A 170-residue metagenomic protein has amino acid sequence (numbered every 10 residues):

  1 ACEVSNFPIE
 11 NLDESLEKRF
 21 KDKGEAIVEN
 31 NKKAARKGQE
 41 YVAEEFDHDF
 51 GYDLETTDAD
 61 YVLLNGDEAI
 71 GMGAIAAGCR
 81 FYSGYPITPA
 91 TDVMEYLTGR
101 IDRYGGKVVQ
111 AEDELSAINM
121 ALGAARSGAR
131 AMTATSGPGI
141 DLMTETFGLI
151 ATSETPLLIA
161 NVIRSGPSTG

Functional and structural regions predicted by a protein language model:
A1-G66: Aromatic-enriched
E17-F20, E44-D58, A74-C79, Y96-Y104 (+1 more regions): Gly-rich Lys/Arg/Thr-decorated short loops/hinges at beta-loop-alpha junctions or inter-strand turns that position
E29, R36, A69-M72, L115 (+1 more regions): A broad detector of short, well-ordered amphipathic alpha-helices that serve as recognition/interaction surfaces
K33, E40, A76, G123-R126: Charged/polar positions on well-ordered alpha helices
A43, G78-Y82, R126-R130: Charged, amphipathic alpha-helical interaction segments
D60-N65, A69-A90, E95: Glycine-rich phosphate/diphosphate-binding loop of Rossmann-like nucleotide-binding domains
T88-G170: Thiamine diphosphate
